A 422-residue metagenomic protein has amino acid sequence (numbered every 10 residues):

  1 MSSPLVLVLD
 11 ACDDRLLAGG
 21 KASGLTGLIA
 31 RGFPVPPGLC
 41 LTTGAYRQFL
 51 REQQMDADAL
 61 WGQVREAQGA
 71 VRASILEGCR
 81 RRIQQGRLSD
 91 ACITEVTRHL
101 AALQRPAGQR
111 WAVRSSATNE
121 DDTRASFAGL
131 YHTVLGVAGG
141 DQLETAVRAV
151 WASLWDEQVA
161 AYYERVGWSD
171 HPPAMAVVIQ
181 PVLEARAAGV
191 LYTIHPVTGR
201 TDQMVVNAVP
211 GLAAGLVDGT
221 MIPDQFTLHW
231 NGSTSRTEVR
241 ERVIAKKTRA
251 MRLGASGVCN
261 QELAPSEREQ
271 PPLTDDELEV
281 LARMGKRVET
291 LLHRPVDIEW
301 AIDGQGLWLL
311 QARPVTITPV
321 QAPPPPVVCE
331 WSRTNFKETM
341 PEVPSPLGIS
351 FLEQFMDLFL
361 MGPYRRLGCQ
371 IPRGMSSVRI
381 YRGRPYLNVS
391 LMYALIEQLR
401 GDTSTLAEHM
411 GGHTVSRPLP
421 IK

Functional and structural regions predicted by a protein language model:
M1-R31, P37, T43-G44, L50 (+4 more regions): Conserved divalent-metal-coordinating catalytic cores that perform phosphate/pyrophosphate/nucleotidyl transfer
M1-V178, A187, P265-D276, V280-T290 (+1 more regions): N-terminal beta-alpha lobe that positions the nucleotide/phosphoryl donor in ATP/NTP-coupled carboxylate activation
S115-N119, G129, L183, A208-L212 (+1 more regions): Glycine-rich beta-alpha junction loops
P181-V182, V190: Conserved helicase core region in the C-terminal RecA-like lobe
